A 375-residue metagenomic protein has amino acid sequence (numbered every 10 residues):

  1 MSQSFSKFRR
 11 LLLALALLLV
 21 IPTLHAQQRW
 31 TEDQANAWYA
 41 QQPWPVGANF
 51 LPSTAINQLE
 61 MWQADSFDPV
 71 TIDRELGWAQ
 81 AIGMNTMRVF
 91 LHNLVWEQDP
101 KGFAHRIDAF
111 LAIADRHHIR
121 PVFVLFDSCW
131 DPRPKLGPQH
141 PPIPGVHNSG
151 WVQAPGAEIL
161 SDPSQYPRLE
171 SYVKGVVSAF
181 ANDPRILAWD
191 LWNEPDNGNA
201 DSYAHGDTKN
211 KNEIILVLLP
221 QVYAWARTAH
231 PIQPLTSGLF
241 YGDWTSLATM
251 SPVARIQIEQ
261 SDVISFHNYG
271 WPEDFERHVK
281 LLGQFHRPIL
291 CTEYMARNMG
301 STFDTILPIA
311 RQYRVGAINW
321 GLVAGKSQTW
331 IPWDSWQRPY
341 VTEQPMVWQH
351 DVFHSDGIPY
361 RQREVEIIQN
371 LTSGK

Functional and structural regions predicted by a protein language model:
S2-L12: Bacterial N-terminal signal peptides that target proteins for export
L12-P22: Bacterial N-terminal signal peptides
L24-A26: Boundary at the C-terminal end of the N-terminal hydrophobic targeting segment
Q28-S261, H267, P272-E273, F285 (+8 more regions): Active-site mouth of glycoside hydrolases
F275-G283: The feature captures the conserved acid-bearing segment of alpha/beta-hydrolase catalytic domains
N319-G321: Replace "adjacent to P-loop NTPase cores in ATP/GTP-dependent enzymes" with "adjacent to NTP-binding cores
Q369-K375: Catalytic domains of carbohydrate-active enzymes that cleave complex glycans
